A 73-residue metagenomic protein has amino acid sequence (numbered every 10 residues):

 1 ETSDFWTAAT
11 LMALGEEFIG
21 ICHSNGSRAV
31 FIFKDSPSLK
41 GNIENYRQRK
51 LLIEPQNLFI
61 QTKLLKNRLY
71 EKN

Functional and structural regions predicted by a protein language model:
E1-C22: N-terminal acidic leader/helix
E1-T2, S27-A29, N42, P55: A general marker of short, structured functional hotspots
F5, F31-F33, Y46: Aromatic side chains
E17-G20, K34-S36, R49-L51: Generic alpha-helical propensity signal that fires on short helical segments and nearby coil/disordered stretches
H23-G41: Acidic, low-complexity, intrinsically disordered interaction modules
G41-N73: C-terminal basic regulatory modules in eukaryotic proteins
